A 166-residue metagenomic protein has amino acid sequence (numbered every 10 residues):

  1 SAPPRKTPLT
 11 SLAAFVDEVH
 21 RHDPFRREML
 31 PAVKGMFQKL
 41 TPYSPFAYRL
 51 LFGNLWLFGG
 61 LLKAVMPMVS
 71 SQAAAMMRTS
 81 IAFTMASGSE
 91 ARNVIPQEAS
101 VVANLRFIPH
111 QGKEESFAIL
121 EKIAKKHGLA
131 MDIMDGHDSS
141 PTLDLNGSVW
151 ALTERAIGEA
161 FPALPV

Functional and structural regions predicted by a protein language model:
S1-M85, V94, P109-A130: Acidic-enriched catalytic cores of C-N bond-cleaving enzymes acting on peptides and small amides
G35-Q38, R106, M131-N146: A short beta-alpha structural unit
S80, A86, E98, A163-V166: Zn-dependent metallopeptidase/amidohydrolase metal-coordination segment
F83, A103, T153: Hydrophobic, well-ordered secondary-structure elements that form the walls of internal hydrophobic environments
P96-E98, D135-G136: Short Gly/Ser/Thr- and Asp/Glu-enriched loop/turn motifs at secondary-structure junctions
S100-I108: Short, well-ordered beta-strand elements within core beta-sheets of diverse protein domains
P141-A160: Short, low-order "capping/linker" segments at domain edges
